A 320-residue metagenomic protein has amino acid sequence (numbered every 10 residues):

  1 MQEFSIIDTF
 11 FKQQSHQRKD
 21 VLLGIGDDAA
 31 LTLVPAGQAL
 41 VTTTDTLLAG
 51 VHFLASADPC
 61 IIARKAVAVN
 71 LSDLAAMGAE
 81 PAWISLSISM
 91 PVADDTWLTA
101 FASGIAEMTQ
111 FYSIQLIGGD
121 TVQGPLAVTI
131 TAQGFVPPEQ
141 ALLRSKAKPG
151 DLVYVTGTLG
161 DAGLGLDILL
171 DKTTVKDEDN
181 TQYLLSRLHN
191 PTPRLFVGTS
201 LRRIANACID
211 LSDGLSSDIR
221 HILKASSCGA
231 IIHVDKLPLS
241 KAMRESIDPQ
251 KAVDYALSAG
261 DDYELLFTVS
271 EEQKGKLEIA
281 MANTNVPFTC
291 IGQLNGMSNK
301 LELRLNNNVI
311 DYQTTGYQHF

Functional and structural regions predicted by a protein language model:
M1-D58, M77, L86: Extreme N-terminal cap/leader segments of soluble proteins
Q2-S5, T9-S15, P91-Q115, V122-L126 (+3 more regions): Glycine-/charge-enriched secondary-structure boundary and capping motifs
F10, L47, E80-L170, Q293: Glycine-rich anion-binding loops of enzyme active sites
Q17-K19, G26-D27, A36-A39, A79-A82 (+10 more regions): Short coil/turn connectors at secondary-structure junctions
L31, N70, G78, L116 (+4 more regions): Residue-level signal for inorganic ion chemistry
P59-W83, A100-F111, R194-F196, G214-I222: Small-aliphatic-rich amphipathic alpha-helix that forms the alpha element of a beta-alpha
D179-H221: Polyanion-binding loop/helix "lid" in catalytic or ligand-binding cores
